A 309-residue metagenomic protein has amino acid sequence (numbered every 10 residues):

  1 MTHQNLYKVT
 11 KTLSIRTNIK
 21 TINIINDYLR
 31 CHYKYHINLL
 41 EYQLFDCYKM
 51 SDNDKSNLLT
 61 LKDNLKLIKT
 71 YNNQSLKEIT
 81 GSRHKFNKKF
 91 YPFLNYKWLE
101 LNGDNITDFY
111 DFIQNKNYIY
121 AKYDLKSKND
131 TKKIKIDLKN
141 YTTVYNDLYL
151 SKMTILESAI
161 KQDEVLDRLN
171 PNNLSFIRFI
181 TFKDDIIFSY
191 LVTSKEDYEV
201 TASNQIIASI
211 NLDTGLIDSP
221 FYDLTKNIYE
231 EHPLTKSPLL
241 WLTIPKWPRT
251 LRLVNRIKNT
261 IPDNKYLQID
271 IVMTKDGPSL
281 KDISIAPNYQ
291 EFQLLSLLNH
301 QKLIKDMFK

Functional and structural regions predicted by a protein language model:
H3-F112, S127: Conserved N-proximal alpha/beta basic substrate-recognition cap immediately N-terminal to, or forming the N-lobe
H3-L6, L13, L234-R252, N259-Y266 (+1 more regions): C-terminal active-site "lid" helix and adjoining low-complexity regulatory extension at the edge of ATP-using catalytic
K66-R178: Active-site nucleotide/adenylate-binding loops and adjacent lid/helix of ATP-dependent enzymes
E100-D104, L191, L267-I271: Acidic carboxylate-rich catalytic motifs and surrounding loops in phosphoryl-/glycosyl-chemistry enzymes
Q114, T181-F182, M273: Generic beta-strand structural signal
Y120, F176-T193, E199-A208, K281-I283: Beta-strand scaffold of nucleotide-dependent catalytic cores
L125-K128, K161-Q162, T193-E196, V272-M273 (+1 more regions): Short, solvent-exposed loop/turn segments at secondary-structure junctions
S158-P171, E196-T274: A long amphipathic alpha-helix within ATP-dependent nucleotide-binding catalytic cores
